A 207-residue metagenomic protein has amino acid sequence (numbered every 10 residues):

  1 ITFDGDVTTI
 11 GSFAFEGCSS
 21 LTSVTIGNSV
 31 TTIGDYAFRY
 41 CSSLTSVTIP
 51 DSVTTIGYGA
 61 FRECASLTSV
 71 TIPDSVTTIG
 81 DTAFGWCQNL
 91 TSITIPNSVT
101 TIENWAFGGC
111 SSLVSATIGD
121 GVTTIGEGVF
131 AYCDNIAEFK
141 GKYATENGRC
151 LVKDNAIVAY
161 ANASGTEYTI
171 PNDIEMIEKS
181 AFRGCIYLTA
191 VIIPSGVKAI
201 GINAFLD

Functional and structural regions predicted by a protein language model:
I1-T9, S19-T32, S42-T55, A65-T78 (+5 more regions): Structural signature of tandem-repeat unit edges
G11-E16, G34-R39, G57-R62, G80-W86 (+5 more regions): Consensus positions within tandem repeat domains that build extended binding/scaffold surfaces
